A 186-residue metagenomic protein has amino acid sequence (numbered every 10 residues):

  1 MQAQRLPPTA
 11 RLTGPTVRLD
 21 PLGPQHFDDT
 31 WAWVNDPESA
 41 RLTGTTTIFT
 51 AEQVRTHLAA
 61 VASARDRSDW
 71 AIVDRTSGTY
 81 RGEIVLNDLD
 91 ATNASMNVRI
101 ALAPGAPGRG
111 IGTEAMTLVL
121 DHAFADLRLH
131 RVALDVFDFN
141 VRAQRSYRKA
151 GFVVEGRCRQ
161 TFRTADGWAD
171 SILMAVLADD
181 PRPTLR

Functional and structural regions predicted by a protein language model:
M1-A106, W168-A169, L173-R186: GNAT-family acyltransferases
L22, A133-V136, V153-L173: Conserved catalytic-core motifs of GNAT/GCN5-like acyltransferases
D29, N97, E114, R131 (+1 more regions): Amphipathic alpha-helical recognition patches that constitute DNA-binding helices
I72, G82, T113, V132 (+1 more regions): Non-catalytic cap/lid and distal C-terminal segments of serine-dependent acyl enzymes
L102, G108-A123, Q144-K149: Conserved acetyl-CoA-binding loop-helix of GNAT-fold acetyltransferases
G108-G110, R128, G151, D166: Glycine-centered helix-boundary capping/hinge motifs
G112, M116, F139-A143, Q160-A165: Short glycine/proline-centered loop/turn elements that form peptide/ligand docking sites
A125-D135: Conserved GNAT acetyl-CoA-binding A-motif
